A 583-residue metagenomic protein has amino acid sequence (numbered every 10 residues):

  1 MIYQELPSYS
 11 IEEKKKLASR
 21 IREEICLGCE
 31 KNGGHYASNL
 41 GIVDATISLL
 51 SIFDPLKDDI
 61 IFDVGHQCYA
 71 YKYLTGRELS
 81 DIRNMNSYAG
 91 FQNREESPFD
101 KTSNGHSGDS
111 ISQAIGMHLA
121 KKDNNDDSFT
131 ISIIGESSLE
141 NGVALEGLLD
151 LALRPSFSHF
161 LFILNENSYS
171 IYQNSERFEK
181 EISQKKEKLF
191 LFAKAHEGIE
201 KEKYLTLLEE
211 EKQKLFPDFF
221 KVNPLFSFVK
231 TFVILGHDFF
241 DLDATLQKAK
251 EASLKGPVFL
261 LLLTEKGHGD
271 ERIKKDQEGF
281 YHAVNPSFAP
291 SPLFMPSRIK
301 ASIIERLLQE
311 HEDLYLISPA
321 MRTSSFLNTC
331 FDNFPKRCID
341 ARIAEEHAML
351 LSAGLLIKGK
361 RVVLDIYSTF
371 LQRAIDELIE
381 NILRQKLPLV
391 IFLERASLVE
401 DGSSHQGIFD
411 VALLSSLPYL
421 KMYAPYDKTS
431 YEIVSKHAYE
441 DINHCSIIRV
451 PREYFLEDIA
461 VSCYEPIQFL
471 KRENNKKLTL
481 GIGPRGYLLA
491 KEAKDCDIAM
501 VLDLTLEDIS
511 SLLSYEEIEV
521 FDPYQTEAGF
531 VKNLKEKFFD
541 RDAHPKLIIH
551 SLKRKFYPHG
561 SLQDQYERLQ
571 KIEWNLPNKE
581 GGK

Functional and structural regions predicted by a protein language model:
M1-G28, I273-P286, G581-G582: Cofactor-/ligand-binding subdomain signature composed of acidic, glycine-rich, tryptophan-containing flexible loops
I2-P7, C26-G34, E96-T102, V229-F232 (+5 more regions): Glycine- and acidic
K14, A18, L27, H35-R154 (+3 more regions): Cofactor-binding active-site loop characterized by glycine-rich and histidine/acidic residues
H35, S132-I133, T231-L235, Y315-I317 (+5 more regions): Short catalytic-loop micro-motif centered on adjacent basic/acidic residues
G76-Q113, K121-D127, R154-G279, R298-S302 (+7 more regions): Thiamine diphosphate
T130, I134-G135, V143-G147, L151 (+4 more regions): Extended, hydrophobic alpha-helical segments in both membrane/secreted and soluble proteins
G135-E140, F294-M295, A344, I366-T369: Short, glycine-rich nucleotide/cofactor-binding loops
A283-V284, S415-I459: Helix-enriched interaction subdomains in cytosolic or periplasmic regions, typified by TIR/SEFIR signaling/NADase cores
